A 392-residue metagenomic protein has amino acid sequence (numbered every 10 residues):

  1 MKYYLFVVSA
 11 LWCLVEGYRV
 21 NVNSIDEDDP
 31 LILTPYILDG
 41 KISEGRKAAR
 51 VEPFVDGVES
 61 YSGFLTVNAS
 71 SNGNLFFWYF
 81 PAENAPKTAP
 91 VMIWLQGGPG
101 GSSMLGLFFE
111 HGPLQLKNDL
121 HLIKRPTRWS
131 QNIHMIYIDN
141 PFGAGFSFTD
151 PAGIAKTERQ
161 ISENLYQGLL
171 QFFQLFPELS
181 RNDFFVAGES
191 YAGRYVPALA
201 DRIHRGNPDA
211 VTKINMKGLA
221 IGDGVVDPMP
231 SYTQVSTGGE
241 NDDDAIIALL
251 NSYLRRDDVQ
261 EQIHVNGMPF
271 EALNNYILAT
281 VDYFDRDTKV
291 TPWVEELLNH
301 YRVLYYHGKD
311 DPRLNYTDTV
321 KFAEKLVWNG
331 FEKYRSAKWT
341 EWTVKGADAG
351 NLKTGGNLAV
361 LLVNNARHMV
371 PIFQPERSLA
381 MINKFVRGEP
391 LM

Functional and structural regions predicted by a protein language model:
K2-M392: Terminal and linker regions of secretory-pathway proteins
